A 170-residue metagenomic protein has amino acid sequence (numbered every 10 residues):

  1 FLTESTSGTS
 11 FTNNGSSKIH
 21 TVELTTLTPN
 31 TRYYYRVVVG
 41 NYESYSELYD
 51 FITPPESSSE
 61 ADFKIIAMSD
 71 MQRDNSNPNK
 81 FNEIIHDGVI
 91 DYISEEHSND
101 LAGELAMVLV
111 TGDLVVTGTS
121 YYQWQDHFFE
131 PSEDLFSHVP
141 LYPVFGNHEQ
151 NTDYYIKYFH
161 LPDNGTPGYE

Functional and structural regions predicted by a protein language model:
F1-F145, E149-Y169: Divalent metal-dependent phosphoesterase catalytic cores across multiple superfamilies
